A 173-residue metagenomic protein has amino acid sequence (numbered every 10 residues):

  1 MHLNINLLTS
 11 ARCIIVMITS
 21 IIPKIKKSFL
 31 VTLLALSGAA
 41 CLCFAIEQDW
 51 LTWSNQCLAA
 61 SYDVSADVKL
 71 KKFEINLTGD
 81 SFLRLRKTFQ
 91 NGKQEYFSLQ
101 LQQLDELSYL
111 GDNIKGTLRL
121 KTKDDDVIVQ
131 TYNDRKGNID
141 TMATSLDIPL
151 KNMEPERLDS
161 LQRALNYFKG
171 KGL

Functional and structural regions predicted by a protein language model:
M1-L51: Bacterial Sec-dependent N-terminal signal peptides
A11, S108-Y109, N166: Residue-level marker of positions within ordered structural domains that often coincide with functionally constrained
F44-S98, E106-L107: N-terminal secretory signal peptides
L70, T78-D80, L99, K115-T117 (+1 more regions): Extracytoplasmic
R84-Q130: Mature extracytoplasmic domains of secretory-pathway proteins
Q130-K136: Beta-strand/loop substructures that line and gate deep hydrophobic ligand-binding cavities in soluble
G137-L173: C-terminal partner/receptor-binding element of secreted or periplasmic proteins
